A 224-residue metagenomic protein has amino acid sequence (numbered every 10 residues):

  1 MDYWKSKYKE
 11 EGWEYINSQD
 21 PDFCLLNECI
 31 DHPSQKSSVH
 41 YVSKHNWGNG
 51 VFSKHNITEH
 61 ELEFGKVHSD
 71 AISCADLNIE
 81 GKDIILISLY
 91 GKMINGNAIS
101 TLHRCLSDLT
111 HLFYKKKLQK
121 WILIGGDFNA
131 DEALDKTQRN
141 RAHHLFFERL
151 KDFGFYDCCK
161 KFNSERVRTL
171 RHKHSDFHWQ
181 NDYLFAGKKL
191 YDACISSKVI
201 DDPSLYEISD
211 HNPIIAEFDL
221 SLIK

Functional and structural regions predicted by a protein language model:
M1, C29, G91, D127-F128 (+1 more regions): Active-site metal-binding loops of divalent metal-dependent hydrolases
M1-K36, L222-K224: N-terminal, active-site-proximal structural segment of metallo-dependent hydrolase catalytic domains
K7-W13, C29-V42, G50, L134-H144: Metal-dependent catalytic neighborhoods of phosphoester/phosphodiester hydrolases
N17-L25, H103-K189: Metal-dependent phosphoesterases centered on the DNase I-like endonuclease/exonuclease/phosphatase
F23-I94: Structured beta-strand-rich core segments of catalytic domains in phosphoester-bond hydrolases
H45-H60, N78, S175-C194, F218-D219: Conserved beta strand-loop-helix elements of the APE1-like EEP
L86-I99, N140, E148: Active-site-proximal loop/helix segment associated with metal-binding centers of metalloenzymes
E207-K224: Surface polyanion/phosphate-binding segment centered on an Asp-His-Pro turn
